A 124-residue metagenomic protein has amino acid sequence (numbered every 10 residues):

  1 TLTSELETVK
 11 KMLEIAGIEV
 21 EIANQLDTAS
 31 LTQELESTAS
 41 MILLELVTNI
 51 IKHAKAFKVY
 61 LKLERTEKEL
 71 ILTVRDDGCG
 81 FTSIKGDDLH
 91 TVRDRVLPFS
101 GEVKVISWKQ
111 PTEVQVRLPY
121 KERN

Functional and structural regions predicted by a protein language model:
T1-I18: Short beta-to-alpha transition helix within the HATPase_c
I18-Q25, I71, V103-I106: Conserved transmitter core of two-component histidine kinases
E21-L44: Conserved short strand/loop->alpha-helix "switch" segment adjacent to the catalytic nucleotide/phosphoryl-transfer site
E36-K58: Conserved ATP-binding N-box helix of the HATPase_c
K58-K68: Short beta-strand/loop element within the Bergerat-fold HATPase_c
E69-T73, E113-Q115: Short, highly conserved beta-strand within the GHKL-type HATPase_c fold
D76: Acidic ATP/Mg2+-coordinating residue in the GHKL
I84-Q115: ATP phosphate-binding glycine-rich loop and adjacent ATP-lid/helix-beta elements within ATP-binding kinase/ATPase
